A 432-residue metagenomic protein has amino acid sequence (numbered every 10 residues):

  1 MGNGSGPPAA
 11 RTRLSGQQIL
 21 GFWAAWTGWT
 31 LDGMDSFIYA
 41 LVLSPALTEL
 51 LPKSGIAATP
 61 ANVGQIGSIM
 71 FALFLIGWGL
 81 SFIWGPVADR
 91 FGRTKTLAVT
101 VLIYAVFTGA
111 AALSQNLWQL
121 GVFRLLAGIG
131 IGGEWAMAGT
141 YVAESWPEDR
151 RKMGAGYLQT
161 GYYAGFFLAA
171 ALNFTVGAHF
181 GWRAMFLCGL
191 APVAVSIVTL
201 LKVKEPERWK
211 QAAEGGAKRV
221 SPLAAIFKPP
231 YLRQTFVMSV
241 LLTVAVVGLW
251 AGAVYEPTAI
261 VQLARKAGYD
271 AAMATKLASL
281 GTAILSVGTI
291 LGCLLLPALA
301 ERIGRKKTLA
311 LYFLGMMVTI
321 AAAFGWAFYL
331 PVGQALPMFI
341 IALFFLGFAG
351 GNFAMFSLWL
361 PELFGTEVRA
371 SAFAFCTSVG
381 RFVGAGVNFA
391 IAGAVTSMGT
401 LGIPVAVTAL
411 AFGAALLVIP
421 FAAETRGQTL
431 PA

Functional and structural regions predicted by a protein language model:
M1-L41: Cytosolic juxtamembrane N-terminal segment immediately preceding the first transmembrane helix of multi-pass
A40, L232-I290, G384-N388: Extracytoplasmic gate region of multi-pass secondary transporters
L43-L80, M273-K276: Extracellular/periplasmic helix-loop-helix junction of adjacent transmembrane segments in MFS-like secondary
I69-P86, A283-L295: Central cavity-lining transmembrane alpha-helices of secondary-active solute carriers, predominantly the Major
G79-Q115: Conserved MFS/SLC helix-loop-helix module at the cytosolic interface between two early adjacent transmembrane helices
G92, L113-W118, P147, G304 (+1 more regions): Helix-breaking motifs and short loop linkers at transmembrane-helix boundaries and internal kinks in secondary membrane
L102-Q115, G315-V332: C-terminal ends and interior cores of transmembrane alpha-helices in multi-pass membrane transporters/permeases
L158, Y162-L201: Helix-loop-helix hairpin linking two adjacent transmembrane segments in secondary transporters
